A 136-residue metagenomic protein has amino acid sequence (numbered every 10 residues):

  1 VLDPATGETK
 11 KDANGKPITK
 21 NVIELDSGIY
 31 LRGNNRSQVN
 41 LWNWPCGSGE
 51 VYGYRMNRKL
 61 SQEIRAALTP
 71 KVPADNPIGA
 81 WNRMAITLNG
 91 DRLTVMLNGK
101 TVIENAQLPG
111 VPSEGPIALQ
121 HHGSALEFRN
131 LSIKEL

Functional and structural regions predicted by a protein language model:
V1-L136: Carbohydrate-interacting regions of secretory-pathway proteins
